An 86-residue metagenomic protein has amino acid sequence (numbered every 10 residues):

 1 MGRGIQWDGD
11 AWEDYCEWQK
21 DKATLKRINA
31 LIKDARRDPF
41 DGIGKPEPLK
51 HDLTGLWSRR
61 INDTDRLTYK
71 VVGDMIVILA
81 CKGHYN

Functional and structural regions predicted by a protein language model:
M1-K26, A30, I43, K50 (+1 more regions): Enriched for short, Lys/Arg-rich terminal
R37-D38: Blade/loop signatures of beta-propeller domains
